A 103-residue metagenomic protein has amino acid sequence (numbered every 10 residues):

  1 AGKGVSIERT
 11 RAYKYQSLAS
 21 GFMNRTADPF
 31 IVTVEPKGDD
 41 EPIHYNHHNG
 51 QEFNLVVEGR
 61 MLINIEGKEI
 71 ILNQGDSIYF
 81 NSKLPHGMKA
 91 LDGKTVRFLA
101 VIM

Functional and structural regions predicted by a protein language model:
A1, S6, S17, I43 (+3 more regions): Jelly-roll (double-stranded beta-helix
G2-S6, R11-G21, P29-H48, S82-K83: Conserved short histidine dyad/triad with adjacent acidic residue
R11-Y13, R25, N73-Q74, S82-M103: Ligand-binding loop in jelly-roll beta-barrel domains
L18, E66-S82: Short acidic-glycine-tyrosine-enriched beta hairpin
T33-K37, E66, V101-M103: Solvent-exposed residues in well-ordered beta-strands and their adjoining turns, especially edge/terminal strands
D40, L62, I78, K83-G87: Histidine-centered metal-chelating micro-motifs
N49-E66, G75: Glycine- and acidic-residue-biased ligand/ion/polar-headgroup-sensing regions
